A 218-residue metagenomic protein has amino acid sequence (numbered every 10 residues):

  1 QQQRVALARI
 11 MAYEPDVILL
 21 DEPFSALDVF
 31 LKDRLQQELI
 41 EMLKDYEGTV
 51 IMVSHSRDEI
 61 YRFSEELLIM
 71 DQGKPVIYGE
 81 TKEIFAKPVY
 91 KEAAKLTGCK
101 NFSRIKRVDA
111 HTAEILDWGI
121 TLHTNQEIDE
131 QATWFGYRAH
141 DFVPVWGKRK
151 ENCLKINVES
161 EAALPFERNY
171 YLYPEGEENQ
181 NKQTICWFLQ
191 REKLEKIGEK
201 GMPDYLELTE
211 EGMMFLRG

Functional and structural regions predicted by a protein language model:
Q1-E92: ABC ATPase nucleotide-binding domains
G48-I51, F102, E167: Secondary-structure boundary/capping residues
E80, E92, K106, K155-N157: Residues located in well-ordered beta-strands
A86-D109, G136: C-terminal boundary and immediately downstream tail of ABC-type ATPase nucleotide-binding domains
K100, H111-G218: Non-catalytic connector elements of ABC transporters
